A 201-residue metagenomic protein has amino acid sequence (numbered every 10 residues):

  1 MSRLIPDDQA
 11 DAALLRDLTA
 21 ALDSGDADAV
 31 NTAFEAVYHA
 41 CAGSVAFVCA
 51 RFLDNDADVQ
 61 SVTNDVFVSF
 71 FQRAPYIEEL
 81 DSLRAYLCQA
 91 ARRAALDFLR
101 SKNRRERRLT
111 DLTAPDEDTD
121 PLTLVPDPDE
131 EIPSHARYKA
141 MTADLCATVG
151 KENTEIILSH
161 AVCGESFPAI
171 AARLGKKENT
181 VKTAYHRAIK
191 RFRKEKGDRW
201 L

Functional and structural regions predicted by a protein language model:
M1-S44, R51, L201: N-terminal module of bacterial RNA polymerase sigma factors
L15, E35-H39, A46, D56-R73: Conserved RNAP core-binding helix
A40-G43, F52, L158-E165: Short helix-capping/turn signature of helix-turn-helix
S61-V68, D81-R93: Structural recognition of an alpha-helix C-terminal capping motif at a helix-to-coil junction
T63, I156, F167: Helix-turn-helix DNA-binding elements, focusing on the entry/boundary residues of the two helices that contact DNA
P75-E78, R92-T110: Arg/Lys-rich amphipathic alpha helix in sigma70-family domain 2
R92, L145, G150-N153, V162 (+1 more regions): DNA-recognition helix of helix-turn-helix
D116-A147: Acidic, proline/glycine-rich intrinsically disordered inter-domain spacer in sigma factors
